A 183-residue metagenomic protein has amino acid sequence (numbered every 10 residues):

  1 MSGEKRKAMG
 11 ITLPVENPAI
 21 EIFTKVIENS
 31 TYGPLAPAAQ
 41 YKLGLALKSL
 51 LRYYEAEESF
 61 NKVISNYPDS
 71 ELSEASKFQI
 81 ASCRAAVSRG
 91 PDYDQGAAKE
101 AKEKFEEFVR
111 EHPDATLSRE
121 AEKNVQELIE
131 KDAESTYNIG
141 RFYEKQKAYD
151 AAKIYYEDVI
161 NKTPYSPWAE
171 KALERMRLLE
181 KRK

Functional and structural regions predicted by a protein language model:
M1-K183: Acidic, polar-rich low-complexity tracts and alpha-helical solenoid repeat scaffolds
